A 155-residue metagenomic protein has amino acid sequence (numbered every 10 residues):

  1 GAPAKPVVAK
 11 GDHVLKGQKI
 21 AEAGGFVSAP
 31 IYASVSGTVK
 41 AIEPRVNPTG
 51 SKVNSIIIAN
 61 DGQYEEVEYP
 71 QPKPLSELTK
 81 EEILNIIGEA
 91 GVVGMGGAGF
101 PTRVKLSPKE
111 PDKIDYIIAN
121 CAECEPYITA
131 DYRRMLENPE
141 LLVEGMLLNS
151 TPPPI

Functional and structural regions predicted by a protein language model:
G1-K5, E22-A23: Short, structured beta-strand/loop micro-motifs enriched in basic residues and often containing a Trp
A4-H13, G17: Short histidine-centered loop motifs in beta-beta connectors
L15, I20-A21, K40-A41: Hydrophobic beta-strand signal
V27-A33, T38-I155: Iron-sulfur-associated redox domains of electron-transfer enzymes in respiratory and anaerobic energy metabolism
